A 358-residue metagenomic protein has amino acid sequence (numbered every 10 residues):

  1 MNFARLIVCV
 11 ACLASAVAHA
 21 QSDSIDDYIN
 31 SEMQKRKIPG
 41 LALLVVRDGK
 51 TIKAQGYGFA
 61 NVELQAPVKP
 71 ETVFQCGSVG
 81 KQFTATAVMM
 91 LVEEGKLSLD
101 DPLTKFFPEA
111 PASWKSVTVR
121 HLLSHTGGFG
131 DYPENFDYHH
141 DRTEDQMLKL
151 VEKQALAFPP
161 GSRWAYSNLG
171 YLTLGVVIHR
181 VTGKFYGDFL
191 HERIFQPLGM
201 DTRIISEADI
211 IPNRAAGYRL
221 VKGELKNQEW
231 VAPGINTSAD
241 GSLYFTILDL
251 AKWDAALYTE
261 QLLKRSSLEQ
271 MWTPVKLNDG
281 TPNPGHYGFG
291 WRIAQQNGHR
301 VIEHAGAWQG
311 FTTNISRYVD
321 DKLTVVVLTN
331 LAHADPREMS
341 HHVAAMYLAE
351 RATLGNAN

Functional and structural regions predicted by a protein language model:
M1-I7: Bacterial N-terminal signal peptides that target proteins for export
I7-S15: Bacterial N-terminal signal peptides
A16-A20: Sec/Tat signal peptide C-region and signal peptidase I cleavage site
Q21-Q55, H179-E192, Q196-P197, I205 (+1 more regions): Catalytic loop of the DD-peptidase/beta-lactamase superfamily, centered on the K-T-G motif and neighboring
D26-I29, L43, G49, V73-D100 (+3 more regions): Active-site SXXK
G40, P70, Q75-V79, L91-E134 (+5 more regions): Active-site helix/loop module of the DD-peptidase/beta-lactamase fold, centered on the serine-lysine SxxK catalytic
A60-K69, D335-V343: A short, polar/charged loop-to-alpha-helix boundary motif
V73-Q75, F106-A110, P133-Y138, P159-R163 (+4 more regions): Second-shell loop/turn segments in exported
